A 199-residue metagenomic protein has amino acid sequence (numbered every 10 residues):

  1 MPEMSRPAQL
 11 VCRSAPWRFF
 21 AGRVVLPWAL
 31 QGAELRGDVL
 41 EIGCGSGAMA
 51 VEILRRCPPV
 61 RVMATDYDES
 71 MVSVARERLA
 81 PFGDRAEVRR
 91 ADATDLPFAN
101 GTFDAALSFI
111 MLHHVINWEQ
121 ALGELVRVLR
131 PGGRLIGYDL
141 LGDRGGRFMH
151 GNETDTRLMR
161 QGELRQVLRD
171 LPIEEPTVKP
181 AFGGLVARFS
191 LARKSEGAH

Functional and structural regions predicted by a protein language model:
P2-F20: Class I SAM-dependent methyltransferase Rossmann-like catalytic core, especially the SAM/SAH-binding loop
W17-R18, I136-S190: C-terminal alpha-helical "lid/dimerization" subdomain adjacent to the S-adenosyl-L-methionine
F19-G37: Conserved alpha-helix/loop element of class I SAM-dependent methyltransferases that forms part of the SAM/SAH-binding
D38, G133-R134: Short glycine-centered segments of the SAM/dcSAM-binding site in methyltransferase folds
L40, S46-D95: Class I SAM-dependent methyltransferase SAM/SAH-binding core
A106-L107: Hydrophobic beta-strand segment of the Class I
I110-M111: Short catalytic micro-motifs in class I SAM-dependent methyltransferases
E119-P131: A short glycine-rich, Lys/Arg-flanked "PGG" loop and its adjoining helix->strand segment in the class I
